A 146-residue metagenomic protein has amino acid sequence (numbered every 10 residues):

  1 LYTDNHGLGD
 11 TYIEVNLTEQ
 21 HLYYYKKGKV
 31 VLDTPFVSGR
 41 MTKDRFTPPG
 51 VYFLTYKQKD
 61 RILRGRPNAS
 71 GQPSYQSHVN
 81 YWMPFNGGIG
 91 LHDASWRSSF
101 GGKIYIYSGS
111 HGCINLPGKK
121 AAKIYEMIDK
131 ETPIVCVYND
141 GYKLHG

Functional and structural regions predicted by a protein language model:
L1-D60, H78-Y81: Cell wall/extracellular polymer interaction/catalysis modules
L8, R61, G65-G146: Exported/periplasmic cell-wall-interacting domains
